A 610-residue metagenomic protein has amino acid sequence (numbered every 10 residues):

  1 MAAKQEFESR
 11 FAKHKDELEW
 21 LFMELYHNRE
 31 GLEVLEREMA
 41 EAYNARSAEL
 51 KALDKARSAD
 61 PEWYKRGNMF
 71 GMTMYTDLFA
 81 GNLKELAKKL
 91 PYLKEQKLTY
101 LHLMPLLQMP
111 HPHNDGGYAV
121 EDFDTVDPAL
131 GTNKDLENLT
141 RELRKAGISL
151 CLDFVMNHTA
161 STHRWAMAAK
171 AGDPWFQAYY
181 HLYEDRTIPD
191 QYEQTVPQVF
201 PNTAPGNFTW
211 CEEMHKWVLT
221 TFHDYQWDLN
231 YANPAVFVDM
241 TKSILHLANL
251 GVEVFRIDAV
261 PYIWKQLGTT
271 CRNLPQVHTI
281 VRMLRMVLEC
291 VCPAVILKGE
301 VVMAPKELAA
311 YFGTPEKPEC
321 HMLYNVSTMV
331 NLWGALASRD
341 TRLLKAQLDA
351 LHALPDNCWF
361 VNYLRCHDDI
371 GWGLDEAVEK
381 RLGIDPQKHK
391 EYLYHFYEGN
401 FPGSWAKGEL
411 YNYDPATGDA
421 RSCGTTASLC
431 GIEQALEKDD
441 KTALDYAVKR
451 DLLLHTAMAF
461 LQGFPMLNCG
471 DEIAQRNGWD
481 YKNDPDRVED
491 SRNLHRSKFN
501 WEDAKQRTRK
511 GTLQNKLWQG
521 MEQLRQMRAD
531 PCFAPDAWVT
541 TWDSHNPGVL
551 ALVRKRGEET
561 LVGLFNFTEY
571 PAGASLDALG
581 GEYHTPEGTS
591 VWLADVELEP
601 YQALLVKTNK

Functional and structural regions predicted by a protein language model:
M1-G580, T585-G588, W592-K610: Active-site and adjacent substrate-binding regions of carbohydrate-active enzymes
